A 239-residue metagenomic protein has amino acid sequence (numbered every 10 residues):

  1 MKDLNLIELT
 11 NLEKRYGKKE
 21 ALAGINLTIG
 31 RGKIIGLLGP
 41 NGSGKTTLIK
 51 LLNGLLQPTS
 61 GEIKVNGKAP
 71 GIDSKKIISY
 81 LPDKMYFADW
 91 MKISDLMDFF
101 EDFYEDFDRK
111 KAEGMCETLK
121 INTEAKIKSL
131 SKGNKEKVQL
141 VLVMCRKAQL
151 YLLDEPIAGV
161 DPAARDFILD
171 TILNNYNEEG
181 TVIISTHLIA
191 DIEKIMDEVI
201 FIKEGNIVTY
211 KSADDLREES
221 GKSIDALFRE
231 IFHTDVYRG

Functional and structural regions predicted by a protein language model:
L38-P40: The feature captures the beta-strand-to-loop junction immediately N-terminal to the Walker
N53: Helix-to-loop junction immediately C-terminal to a conserved catalytic motif
S60-S74: Conserved ABC transporter NBD signature motif
D83-V138: ABC-family P-loop ATPase nucleotide-binding domains
Y151-E155, V160: Catalytic Walker B motif of ABC-type/P-loop ATPase nucleotide-binding domains
Y210-K211: ABC ATPase "signature
